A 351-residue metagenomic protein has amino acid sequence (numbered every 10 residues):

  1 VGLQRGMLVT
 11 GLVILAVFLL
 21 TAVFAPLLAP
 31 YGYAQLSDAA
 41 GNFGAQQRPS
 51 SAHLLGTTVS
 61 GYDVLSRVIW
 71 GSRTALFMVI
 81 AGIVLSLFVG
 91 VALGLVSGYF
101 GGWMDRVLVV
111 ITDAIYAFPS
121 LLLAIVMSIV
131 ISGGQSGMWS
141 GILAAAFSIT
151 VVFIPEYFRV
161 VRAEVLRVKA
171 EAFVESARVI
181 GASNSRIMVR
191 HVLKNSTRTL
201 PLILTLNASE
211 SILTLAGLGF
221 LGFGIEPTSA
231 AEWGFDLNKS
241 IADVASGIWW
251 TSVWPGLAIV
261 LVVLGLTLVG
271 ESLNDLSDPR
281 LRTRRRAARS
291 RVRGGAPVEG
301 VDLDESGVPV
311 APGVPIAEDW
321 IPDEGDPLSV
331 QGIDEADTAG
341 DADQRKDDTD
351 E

Functional and structural regions predicted by a protein language model:
V1-Q35, I111, R186, S196-T197: N-terminal signal-anchor/first transmembrane alpha helix
V1-Q4, T10, Q35-S60, R282-E351: Membrane-topology segments of multi-pass transport proteins
V13, T21-T57, L221-A230: Hydrophobic alpha-helical transmembrane segments of membrane transport/permease proteins and related membrane-embedded
L54, T58, L85-G90, G98-Y99 (+3 more regions): Generic hydrophobic transmembrane alpha-helix motif, especially the helices
L65-Y99: Transmembrane alpha-helix signature in integral membrane proteins
Y116, S128-I131, N207, L213-W254 (+1 more regions): Glycine-rich helix-loop "coupling/hinge" segments at transmembrane-helix boundaries in multipass transporters
G133-W139, V152, P201, T205-L206 (+1 more regions): C-terminal transmembrane helix and the adjacent membrane-cytosol boundary/short C-terminal tail of inner/organellar
